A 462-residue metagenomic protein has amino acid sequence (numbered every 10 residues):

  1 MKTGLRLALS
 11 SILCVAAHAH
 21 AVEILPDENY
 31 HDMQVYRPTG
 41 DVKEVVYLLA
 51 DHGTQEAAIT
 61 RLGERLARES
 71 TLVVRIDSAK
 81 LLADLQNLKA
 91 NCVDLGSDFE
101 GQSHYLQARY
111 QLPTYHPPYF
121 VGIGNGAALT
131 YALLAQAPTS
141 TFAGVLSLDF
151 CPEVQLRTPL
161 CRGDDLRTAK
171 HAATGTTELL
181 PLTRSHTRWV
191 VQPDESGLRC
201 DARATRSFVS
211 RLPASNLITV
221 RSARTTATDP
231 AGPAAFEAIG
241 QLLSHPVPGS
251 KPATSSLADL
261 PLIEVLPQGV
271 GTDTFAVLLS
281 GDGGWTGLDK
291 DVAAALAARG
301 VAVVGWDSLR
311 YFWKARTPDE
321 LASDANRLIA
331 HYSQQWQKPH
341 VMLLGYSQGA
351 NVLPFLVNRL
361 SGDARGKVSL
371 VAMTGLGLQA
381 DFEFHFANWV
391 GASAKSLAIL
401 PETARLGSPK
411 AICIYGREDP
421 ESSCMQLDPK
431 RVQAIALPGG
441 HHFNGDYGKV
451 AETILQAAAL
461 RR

Functional and structural regions predicted by a protein language model:
H20-D41, T228-G271: N-terminal cap/lid segment of alpha/beta-hydrolase-fold proteins
R37, P152-R211, D381-I435, G439: The feature captures the conserved acid-bearing segment of alpha/beta-hydrolase catalytic domains
P38-S70, D77, L266-V301, G305-S308: Short, surface-exposed "cap/lid" segments of acyl-processing enzymes
L72, D77-L82, C151, A302 (+3 more regions): Short beta-to-alpha linker loops that shape the active-site pocket of alpha/beta-hydrolase fold enzymes
V74, S210-D229, A302-G305, P429-N444: Catalytic histidine neighborhood in serine/cysteine hydrolases with alpha/beta-hydrolase-type architecture
A79-D94, D282-G284, D307-E320: Cap/lid segment of the alpha/beta-hydrolase catalytic domain
K89-L112, A315-W336, N351-F355: Alpha/beta-hydrolase active-site loop
R109-T174, H331, H340-A394, E402: Primarily recognizes the serine-hydrolase "nucleophile elbow" in alpha/beta-hydrolase and SGNH/GDSL folds
